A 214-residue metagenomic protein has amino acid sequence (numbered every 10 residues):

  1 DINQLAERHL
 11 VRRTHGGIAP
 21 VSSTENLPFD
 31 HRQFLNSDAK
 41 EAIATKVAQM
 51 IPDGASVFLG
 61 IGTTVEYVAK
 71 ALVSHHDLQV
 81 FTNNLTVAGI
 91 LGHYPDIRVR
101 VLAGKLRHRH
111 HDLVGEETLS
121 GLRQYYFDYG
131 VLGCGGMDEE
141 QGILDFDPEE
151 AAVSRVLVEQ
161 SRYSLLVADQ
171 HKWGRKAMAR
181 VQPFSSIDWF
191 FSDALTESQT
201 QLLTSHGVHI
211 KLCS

Functional and structural regions predicted by a protein language model:
D1-I61, A69-H75, F81, G92-I97: HTH-adjacent hinge/linker in prokaryotic transcriptional regulators
A6-E7, T86-S214: Conserved phosphate- and dinucleotide-binding cores of soluble alpha/beta proteins, encompassing both enzyme active
H31-D38, A42, L59, T63 (+8 more regions): Residues at secondary-structure transition points
E66: Glycine-rich SAM-binding Motif I of class I
